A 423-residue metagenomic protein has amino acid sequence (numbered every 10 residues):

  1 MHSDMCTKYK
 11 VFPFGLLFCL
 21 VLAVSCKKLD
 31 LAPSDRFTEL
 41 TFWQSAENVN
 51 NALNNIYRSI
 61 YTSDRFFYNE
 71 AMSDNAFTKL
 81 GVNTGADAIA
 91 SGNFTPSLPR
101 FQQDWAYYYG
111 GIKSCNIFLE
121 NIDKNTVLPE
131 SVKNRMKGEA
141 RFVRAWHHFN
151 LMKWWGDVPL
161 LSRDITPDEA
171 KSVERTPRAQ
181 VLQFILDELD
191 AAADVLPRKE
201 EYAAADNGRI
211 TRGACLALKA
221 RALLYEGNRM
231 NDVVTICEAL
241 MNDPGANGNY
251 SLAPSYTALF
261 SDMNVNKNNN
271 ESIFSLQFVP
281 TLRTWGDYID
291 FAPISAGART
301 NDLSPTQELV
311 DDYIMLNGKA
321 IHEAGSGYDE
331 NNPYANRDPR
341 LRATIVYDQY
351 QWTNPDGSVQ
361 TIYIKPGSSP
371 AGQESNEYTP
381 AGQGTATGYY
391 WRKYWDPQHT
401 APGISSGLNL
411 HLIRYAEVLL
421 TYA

Functional and structural regions predicted by a protein language model:
H2-T7, A23-E47, I185, A220 (+2 more regions): Bacterial Sec-dependent N-terminal signal peptides
F14-A23: Bacterial N-terminal signal peptides
C26-Y68, Y313-S326, N331-N332: Membrane-proximal, proline-rich intrinsically disordered regions
S45-T62, T84-W155, A170-Q183, L189-Y202 (+5 more regions): Conserved, well-structured interaction surfaces
L53, T84-A106, S251-Y415: Elongated scaffold/linker segments in the mid-to-C-terminal portions of large proteins
M152-K153, P159, E200, Y225-R229: Short coil/turn linking the two alpha-helices of tandem helical-hairpin repeats
C237-N242: TPR/TPR-like (Sel1-like) alpha-helical repeat modules
